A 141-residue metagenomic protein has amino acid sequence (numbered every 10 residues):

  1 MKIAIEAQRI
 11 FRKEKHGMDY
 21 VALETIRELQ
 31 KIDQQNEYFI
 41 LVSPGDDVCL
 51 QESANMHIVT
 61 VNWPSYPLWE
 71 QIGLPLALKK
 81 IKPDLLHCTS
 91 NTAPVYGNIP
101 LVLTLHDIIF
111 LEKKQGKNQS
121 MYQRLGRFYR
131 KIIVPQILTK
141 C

Functional and structural regions predicted by a protein language model:
M1-C141: Carbohydrate transferase catalytic cores enriched for Leloir-type hexosyltransferases
